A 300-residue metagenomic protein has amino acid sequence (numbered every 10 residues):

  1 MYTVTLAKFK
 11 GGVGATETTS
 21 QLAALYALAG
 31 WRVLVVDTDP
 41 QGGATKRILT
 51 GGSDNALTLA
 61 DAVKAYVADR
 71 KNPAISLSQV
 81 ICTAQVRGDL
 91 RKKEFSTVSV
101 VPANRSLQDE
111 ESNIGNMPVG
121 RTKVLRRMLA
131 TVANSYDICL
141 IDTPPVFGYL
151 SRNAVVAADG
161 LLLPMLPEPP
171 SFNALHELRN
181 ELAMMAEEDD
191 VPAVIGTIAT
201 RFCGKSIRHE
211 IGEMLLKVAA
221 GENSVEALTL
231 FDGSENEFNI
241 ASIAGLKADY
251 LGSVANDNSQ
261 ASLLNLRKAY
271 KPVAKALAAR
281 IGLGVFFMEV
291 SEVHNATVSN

Functional and structural regions predicted by a protein language model:
M1-N300: P-loop NTP-binding core
